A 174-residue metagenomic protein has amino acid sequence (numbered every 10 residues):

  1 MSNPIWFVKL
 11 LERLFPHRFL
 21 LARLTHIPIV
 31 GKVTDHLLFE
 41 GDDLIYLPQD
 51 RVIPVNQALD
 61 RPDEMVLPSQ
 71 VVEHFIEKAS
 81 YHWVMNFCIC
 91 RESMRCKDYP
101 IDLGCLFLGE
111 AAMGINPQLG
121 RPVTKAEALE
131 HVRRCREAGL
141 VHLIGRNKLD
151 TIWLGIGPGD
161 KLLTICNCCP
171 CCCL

Functional and structural regions predicted by a protein language model:
M1-H142, G159-L163: Iron-sulfur (Fe-S) cluster-binding modules
L140-L174: Redox cofactor-anchoring modules in respiratory/redox and cofactor-processing assemblies
